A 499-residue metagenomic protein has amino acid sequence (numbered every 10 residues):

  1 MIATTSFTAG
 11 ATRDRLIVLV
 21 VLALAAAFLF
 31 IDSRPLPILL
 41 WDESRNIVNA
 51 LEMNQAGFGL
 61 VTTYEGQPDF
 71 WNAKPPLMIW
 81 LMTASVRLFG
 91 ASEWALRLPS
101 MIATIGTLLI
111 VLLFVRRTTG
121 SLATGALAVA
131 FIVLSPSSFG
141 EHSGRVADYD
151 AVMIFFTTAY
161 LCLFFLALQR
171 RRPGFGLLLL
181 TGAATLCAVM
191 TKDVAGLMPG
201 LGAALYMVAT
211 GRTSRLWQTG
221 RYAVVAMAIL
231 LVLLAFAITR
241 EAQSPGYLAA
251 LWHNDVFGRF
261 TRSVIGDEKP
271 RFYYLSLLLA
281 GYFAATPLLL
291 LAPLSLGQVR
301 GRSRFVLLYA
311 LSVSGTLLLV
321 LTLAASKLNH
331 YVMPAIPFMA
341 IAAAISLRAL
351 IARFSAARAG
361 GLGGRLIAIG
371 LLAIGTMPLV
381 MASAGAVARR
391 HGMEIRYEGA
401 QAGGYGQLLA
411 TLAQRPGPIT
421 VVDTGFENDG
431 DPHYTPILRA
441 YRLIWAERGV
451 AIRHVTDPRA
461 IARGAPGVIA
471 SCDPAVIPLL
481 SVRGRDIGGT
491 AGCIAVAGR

Functional and structural regions predicted by a protein language model:
T4, T119, T158-L178, L347: Membrane-interface transmembrane helices that cradle and orient dolichyl/undecaprenyl
D14-L22, V111-L134: Transmembrane-helix signature of polytopic, membrane-embedded enzymes that assemble or transfer cell-envelope glycans
A27-F30, N46-F70, L77, A84: Extracytosolic helix-loop segments that constitute the early lumenal/periplasmic catalytic or substrate-binding loops
N46-M53, A183-C187, T191, G196-S303 (+1 more regions): Transmembrane-lumen/periplasm boundary regions of multi-pass, lipid-linked membrane glycan transferases
L98-T119, A159: Transmembrane-helix motifs of polytopic, lipid-linked glycan transferases
I110, V152-R170, M339-A342: Specific aromatic-rich, kink-prone transmembrane helix
A325-R358: Hydrophobic/aromatic-rich transmembrane helices and adjacent perimembrane loops
A359-T456, R485, T490: Membrane-proximal, lumen/periplasm-facing interface regions of secretory-pathway glyco- and lipid-modifying enzymes
